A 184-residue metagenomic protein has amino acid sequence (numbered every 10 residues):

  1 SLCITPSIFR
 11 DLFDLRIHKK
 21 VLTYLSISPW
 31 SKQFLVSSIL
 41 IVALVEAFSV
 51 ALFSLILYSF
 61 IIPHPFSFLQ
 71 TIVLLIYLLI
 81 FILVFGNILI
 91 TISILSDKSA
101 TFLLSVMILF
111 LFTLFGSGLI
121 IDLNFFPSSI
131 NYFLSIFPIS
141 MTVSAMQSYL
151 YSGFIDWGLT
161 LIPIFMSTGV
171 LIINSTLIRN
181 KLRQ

Functional and structural regions predicted by a protein language model:
S1-D11: Long, hydrophobic alpha-helical segments
L2, V50, S54-I62, L89-I90 (+3 more regions): Structural signal for membrane-spanning alpha-helices in multi-pass inner-membrane proteins, emphasizing helix cores
D11-L44: Helix-loop-helix units of permease transmembrane domains in multi-pass membrane transporters, especially ABC
D14, S59, P63, S93-I94 (+4 more regions): Transmembrane helix-loop junction
L22-I27, I94-D97, S135, S144-S148: Short amphipathic alpha-helical coupling elements at transmembrane boundaries
K32, S37-V106, D156-I164: Alpha-helical transmembrane segments and their short interhelical loops
S96-I136, S140: Transmembrane helix segments
L150, F154, T160-Q184: Junction motif at the cytosolic side of a transmembrane helix
